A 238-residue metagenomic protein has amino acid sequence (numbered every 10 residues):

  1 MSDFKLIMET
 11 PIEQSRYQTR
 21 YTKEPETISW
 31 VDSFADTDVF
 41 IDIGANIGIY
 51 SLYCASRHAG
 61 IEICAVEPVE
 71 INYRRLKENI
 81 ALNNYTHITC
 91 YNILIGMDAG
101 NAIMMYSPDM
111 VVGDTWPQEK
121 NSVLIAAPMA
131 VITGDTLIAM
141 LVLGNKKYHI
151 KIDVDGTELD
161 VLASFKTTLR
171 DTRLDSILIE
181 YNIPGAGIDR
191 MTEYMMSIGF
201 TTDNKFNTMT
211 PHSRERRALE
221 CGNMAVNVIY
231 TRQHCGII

Functional and structural regions predicted by a protein language model:
M1-N79, N83-T86, L141-L143, T202-I238: S-adenosyl-L-methionine
Q18-I41, N101-I103, W116-T172, P184-R190 (+1 more regions): Short internal loop-to-helix segment that lines adenine-nucleotide cofactor pockets
A45-I47, E70, I95-M97, V154-E158 (+1 more regions): Short, glycine/acidic-enriched loop or turn micro-motifs at the edges of active sites
K77-E78, L82-D109: Core alpha/beta nucleotide-donor-binding catalytic domains of modification enzymes
A81-N83, M105-M110, L169, E193-S197 (+1 more regions): Short, hinge-like loop/turn segments at secondary-structure boundaries
R173-Y181: Conserved beta-strand signature within the Rossmann-like core of class I S-adenosyl-L-methionine
M191-F206: Short acidic, glycine/proline-enriched helix-loop-strand junctions
